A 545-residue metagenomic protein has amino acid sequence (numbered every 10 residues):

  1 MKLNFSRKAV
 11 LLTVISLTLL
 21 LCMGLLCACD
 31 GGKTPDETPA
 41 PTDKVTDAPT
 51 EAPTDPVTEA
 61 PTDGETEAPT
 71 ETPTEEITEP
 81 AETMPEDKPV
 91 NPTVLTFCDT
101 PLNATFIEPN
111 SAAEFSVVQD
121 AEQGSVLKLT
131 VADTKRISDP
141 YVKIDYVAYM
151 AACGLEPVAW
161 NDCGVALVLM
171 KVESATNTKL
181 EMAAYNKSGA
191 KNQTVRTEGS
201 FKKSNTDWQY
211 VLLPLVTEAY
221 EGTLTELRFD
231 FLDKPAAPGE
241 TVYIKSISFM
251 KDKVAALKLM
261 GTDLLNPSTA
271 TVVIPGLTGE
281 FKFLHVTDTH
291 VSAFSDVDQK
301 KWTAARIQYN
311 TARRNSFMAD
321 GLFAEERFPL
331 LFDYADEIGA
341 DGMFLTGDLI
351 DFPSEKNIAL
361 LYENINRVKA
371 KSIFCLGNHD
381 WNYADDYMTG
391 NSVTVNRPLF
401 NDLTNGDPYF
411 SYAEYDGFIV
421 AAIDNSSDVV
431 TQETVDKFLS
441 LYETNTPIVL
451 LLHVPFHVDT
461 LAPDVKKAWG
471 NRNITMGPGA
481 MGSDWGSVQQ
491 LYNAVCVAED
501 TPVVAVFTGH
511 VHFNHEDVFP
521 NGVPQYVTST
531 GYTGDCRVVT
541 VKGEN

Functional and structural regions predicted by a protein language model:
L25-A28: C-terminal motif of bacterial Sec signal peptides marking the signal peptidase cleavage site
A81-A112, K258: Extracellular carbohydrate-recognition regions
S116-K143: Short carbohydrate-recognition loop motifs
D133-Y220, P238-Y243, M250: Extracellular ligand-binding interfaces
V254-E355: N-terminal active-site segment of His-dependent metallophosphoesterases
L264-P275, E355-P447, N473-M476, A494 (+1 more regions): Extended active-site neighborhood of metal-dependent phosphoesterases/phosphodiesterases
H285-T287, M343-D348, S372-N378, I423-D424 (+3 more regions): Active-site neighborhood of phospho(di)ester-bond hydrolases with catalytic His/Asp-centered motifs
F323, F328-G342, I419, D428-P520: His/acidic metal-ligating clusters that form di-metal
